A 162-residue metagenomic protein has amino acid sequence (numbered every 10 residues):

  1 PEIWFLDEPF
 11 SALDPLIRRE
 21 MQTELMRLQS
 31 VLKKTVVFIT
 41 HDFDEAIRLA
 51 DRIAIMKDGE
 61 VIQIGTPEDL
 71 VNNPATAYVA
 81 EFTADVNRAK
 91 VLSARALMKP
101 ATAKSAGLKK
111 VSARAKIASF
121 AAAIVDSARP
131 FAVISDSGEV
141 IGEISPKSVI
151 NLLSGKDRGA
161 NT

Functional and structural regions predicted by a protein language model:
W4-E8: Catalytic Walker B motif of ABC-type/P-loop ATPase nucleotide-binding domains
R18-K33: Helical segment within the ABC ATPase nucleotide-binding domain
K33-I39: Conserved H-loop
F43-R48, V71: A short, surface-exposed alpha-helical micro-motif characterized by mixed small hydrophobic and charged/polar residues
I47-A50, F82: Hydrophobic Walker B segment
R52, I64: Short, glycine/charged-rich "phosphate-handling" switch motifs in NTP-dependent and phosphotransfer domains
G59-E60: Conserved ABC ATPase "signature" C-loop
A106-S137, G142-T162: The conserved cystathionine-beta-synthase
